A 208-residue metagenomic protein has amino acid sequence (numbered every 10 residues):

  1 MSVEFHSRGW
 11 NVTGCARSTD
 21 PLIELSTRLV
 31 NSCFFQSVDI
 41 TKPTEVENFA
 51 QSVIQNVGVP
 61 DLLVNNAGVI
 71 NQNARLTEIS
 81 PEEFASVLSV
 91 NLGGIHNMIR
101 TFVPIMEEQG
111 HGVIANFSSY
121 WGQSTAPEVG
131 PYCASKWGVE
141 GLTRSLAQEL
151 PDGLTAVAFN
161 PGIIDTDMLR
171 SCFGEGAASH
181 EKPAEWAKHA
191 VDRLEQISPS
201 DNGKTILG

Functional and structural regions predicted by a protein language model:
R8-I23: Conserved glycine-rich Rossmann-like NAD(P)H-binding loop of the short-chain dehydrogenase/reductase
S37-N48, P81: The beta1-alpha1 cofactor-binding region of Rossmann-like NAD(H)/NADP(H)-dependent oxidoreductases
A74-L76, E83-A85: Substrate-binding pocket helix/loop in short-chain dehydrogenase/reductase
I79, T125-C133, S145, C172: Active-site loop-to-helix junction immediately N-terminal to the catalytic Tyr of the SDR YXXXK motif in Rossmann-fold
I99, S135: Active-site helix of classical SDR
S119: Residue(s) in the substrate-gating loop at a strand-loop-helix junction that position the organic substrate next
D152-L154, A158-N160, I164-T166, E175-G208: C-terminal helical subdomain
